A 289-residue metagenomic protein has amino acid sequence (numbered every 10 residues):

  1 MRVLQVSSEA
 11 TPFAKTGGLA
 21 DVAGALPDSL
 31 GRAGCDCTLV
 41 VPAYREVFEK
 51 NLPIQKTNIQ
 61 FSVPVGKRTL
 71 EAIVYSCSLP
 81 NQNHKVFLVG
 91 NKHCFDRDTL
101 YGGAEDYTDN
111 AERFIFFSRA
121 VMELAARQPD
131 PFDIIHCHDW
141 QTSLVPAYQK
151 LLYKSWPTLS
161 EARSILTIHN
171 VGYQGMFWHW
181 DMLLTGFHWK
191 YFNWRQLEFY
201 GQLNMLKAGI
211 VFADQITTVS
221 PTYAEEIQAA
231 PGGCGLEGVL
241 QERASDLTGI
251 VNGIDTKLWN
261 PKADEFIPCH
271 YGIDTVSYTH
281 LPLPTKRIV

Functional and structural regions predicted by a protein language model:
M1-P80, S220, A224: N-terminal subdomain of nucleotide-sugar transferases
A10-A14, G186-W194: Short, basic, glycine/proline-bearing loop/turn elements
L19-V22, V47, P53-N58, G103-A104 (+4 more regions): Short secondary-structure boundary/capping segments
A43-Q128, L247, V251-D264, H270-G272: A conserved catalytic-core segment of Leloir-type glycosyltransferases
A111-H188, F199-Q202: Conserved nucleotide-sugar donor-interacting segment of glycosyltransferase catalytic cores, predominantly GT-B
Y173, F187, L197-K262: Extended catalytic-interface subdomain
T279-I288: Conserved small/polar residues in nucleotide/adenosyl-binding loops
